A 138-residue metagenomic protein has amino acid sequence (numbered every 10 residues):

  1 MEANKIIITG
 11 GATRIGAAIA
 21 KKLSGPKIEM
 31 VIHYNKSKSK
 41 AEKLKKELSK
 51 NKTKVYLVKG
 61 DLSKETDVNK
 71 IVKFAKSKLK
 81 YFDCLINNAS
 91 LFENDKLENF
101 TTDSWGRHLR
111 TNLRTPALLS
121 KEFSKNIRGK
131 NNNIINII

Functional and structural regions predicted by a protein language model:
N4, Y81-F82, N126-I138: Active-site loop of short-chain dehydrogenase/reductase
A12-R14: Conserved glycine-rich cofactor-binding loop
I28-E42: Conserved glycine-rich Rossmann-like NAD(P)H-binding loop of the short-chain dehydrogenase/reductase
K38, K59-I71, T102: The beta1-alpha1 cofactor-binding region of Rossmann-like NAD(H)/NADP(H)-dependent oxidoreductases
N88-E93: Conserved NAD(P)H cofactor-binding loop of Rossmann-fold oxidoreductase domains
K96-L97, S104-G106: Substrate-binding pocket helix/loop in short-chain dehydrogenase/reductase
S120-K121: A short, exposed helix-loop element centered on a Lys and neighboring polar residues
